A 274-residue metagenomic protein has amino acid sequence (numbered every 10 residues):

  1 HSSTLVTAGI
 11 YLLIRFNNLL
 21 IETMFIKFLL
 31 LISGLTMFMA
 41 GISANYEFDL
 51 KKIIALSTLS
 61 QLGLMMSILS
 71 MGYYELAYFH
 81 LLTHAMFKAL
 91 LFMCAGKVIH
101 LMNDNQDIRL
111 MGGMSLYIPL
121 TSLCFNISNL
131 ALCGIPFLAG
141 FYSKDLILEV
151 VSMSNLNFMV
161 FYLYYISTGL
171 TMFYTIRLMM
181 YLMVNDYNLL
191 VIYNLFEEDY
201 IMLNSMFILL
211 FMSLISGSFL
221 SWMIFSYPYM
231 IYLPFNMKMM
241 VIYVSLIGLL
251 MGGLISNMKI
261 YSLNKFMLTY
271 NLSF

Functional and structural regions predicted by a protein language model:
H1-F274: Core, highly hydrophobic multi-pass alpha-helical transmembrane subunits of bioenergetic inner membranes
